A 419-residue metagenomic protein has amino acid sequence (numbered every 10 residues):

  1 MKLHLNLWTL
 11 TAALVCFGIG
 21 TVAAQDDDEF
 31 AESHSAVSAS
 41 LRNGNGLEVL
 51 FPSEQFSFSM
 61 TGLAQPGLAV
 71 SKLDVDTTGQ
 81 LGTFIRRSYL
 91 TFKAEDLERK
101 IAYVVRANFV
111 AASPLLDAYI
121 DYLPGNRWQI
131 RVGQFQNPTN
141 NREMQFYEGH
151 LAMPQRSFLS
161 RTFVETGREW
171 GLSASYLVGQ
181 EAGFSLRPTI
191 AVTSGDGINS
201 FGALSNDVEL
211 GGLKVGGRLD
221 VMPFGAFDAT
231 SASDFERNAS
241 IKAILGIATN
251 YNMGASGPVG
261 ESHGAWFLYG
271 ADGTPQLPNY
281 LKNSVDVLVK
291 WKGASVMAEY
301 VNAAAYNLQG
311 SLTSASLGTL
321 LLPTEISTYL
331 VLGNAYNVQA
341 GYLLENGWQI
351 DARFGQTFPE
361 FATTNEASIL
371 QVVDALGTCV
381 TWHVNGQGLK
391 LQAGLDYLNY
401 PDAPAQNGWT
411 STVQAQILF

Functional and structural regions predicted by a protein language model:
M1-T9: Bacterial N-terminal signal peptides that target proteins for export
L3, T21-L63, F184-S185, A229-T230 (+1 more regions): N-terminal periplasmic/intermembrane-space "pro-region" immediately following the signal or transit peptide
T9-G18: Bacterial N-terminal signal peptides
S35-S38, V49, D76-Q80, A107 (+7 more regions): Outer-membrane beta-barrel domain signature
G46-I198, N206-A226, R237, I241-I244 (+5 more regions): Outer membrane beta-barrel
K72-T78, S113-Y119, M144-Y147, S200-S205 (+6 more regions): Outer-membrane beta-barrel translocator domains and adjoining extracellular loop/strand segments of Gram-negative
G212, D220-F361: Detector for outer-membrane/organellar transmembrane beta-barrel domains, recognizing the amphipathic beta-strand
V215-A226, V380-W382, L389, N407-F419: Outer-membrane beta-barrel "beta-signal"
